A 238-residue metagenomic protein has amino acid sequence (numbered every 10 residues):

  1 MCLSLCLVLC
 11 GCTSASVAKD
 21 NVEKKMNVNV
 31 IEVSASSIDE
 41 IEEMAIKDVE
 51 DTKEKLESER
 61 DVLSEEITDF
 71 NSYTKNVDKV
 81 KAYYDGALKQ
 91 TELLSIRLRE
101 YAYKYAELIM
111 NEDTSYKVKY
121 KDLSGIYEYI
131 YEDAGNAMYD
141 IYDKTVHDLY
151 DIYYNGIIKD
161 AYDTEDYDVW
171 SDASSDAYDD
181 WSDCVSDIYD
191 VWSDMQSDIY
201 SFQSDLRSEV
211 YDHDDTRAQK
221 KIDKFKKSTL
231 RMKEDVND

Functional and structural regions predicted by a protein language model:
L3-L9: Hydrophobic core
A15-I96, E100: Immediate post-signal-peptide N-terminus of mature secreted/exported proteins
V62-W181, V185-V191, M195-D238: Long, low-complexity or tandemly repetitive, helically biased scaffold regions used for multimeric assembly/adhesion
